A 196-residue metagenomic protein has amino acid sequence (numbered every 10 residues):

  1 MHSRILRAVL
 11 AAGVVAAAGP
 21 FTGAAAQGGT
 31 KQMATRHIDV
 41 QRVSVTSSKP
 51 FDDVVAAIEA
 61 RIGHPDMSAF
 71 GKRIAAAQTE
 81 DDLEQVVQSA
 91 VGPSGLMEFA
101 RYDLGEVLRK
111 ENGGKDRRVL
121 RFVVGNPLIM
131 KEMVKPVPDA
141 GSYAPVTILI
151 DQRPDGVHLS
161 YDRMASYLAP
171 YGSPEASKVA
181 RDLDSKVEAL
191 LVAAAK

Functional and structural regions predicted by a protein language model:
M1-L10: Bacterial N-terminal signal peptides that target proteins for export
I5-L6, A16, A69, V187: Low-complexity, compositionally biased segments
L6, A24-A25: Intrinsically disordered, low-complexity serine/threonine-rich segments
A16-A24: C-terminal segment of classical bacterial N-terminal signal peptides
A25-K196: Feature detects long, helix-prone N-terminal segments enriched in hydrophobes
